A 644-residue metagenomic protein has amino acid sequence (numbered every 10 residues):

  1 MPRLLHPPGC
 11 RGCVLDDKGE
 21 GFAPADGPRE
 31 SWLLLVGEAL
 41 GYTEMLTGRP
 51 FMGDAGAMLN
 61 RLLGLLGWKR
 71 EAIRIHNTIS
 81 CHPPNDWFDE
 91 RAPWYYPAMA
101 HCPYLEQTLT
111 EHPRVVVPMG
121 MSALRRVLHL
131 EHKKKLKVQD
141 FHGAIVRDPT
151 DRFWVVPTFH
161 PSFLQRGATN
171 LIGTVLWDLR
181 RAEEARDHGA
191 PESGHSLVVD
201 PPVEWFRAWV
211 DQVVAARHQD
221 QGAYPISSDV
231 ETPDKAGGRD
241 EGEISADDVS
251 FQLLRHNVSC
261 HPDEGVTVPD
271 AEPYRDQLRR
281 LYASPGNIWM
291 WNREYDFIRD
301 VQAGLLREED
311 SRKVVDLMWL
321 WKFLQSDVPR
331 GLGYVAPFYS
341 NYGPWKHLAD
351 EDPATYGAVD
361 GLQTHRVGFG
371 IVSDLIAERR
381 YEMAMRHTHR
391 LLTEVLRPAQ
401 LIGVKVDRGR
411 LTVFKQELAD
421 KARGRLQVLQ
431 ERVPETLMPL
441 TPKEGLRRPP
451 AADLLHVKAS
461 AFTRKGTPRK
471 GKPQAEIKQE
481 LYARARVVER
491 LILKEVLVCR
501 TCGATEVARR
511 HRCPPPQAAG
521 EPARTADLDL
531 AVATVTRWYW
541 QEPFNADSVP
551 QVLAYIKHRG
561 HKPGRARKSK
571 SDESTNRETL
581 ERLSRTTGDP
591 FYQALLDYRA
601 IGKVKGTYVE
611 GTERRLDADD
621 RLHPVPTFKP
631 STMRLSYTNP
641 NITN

Functional and structural regions predicted by a protein language model:
M1-G189: A polyanion-binding, active-site-adjacent surface
V36-G37, H76, F159, S228 (+3 more regions): Active-site flanking residues adjacent to catalytic metal/cofactor-binding acidic residues
T43-E44, G48-G53, L59, L66 (+2 more regions): Conserved RNase H-like, two-metal-ion catalytic cores of nucleic-acid enzymes
W68, L130, L305-L306, Y342 (+2 more regions): Helix N-cap/coil-helix junction residues
I73, L136-F141, E308-D316, G564: Short hydrophobic/aromatic-enriched beta-strand-loop microsegments
S122-L124, Y295-D296, Q551: Alpha-helix capping/helix-boundary segments
F163-R181, A185, P329-P344, G564-S569 (+1 more regions): A polyampholytic, Gly/Pro-enriched intrinsically disordered region
H188-G265, Y339-Y342, K346, D350 (+1 more regions): Conserved "right-hand" nucleotidyltransferase catalytic core of DNA-directed polymerases
